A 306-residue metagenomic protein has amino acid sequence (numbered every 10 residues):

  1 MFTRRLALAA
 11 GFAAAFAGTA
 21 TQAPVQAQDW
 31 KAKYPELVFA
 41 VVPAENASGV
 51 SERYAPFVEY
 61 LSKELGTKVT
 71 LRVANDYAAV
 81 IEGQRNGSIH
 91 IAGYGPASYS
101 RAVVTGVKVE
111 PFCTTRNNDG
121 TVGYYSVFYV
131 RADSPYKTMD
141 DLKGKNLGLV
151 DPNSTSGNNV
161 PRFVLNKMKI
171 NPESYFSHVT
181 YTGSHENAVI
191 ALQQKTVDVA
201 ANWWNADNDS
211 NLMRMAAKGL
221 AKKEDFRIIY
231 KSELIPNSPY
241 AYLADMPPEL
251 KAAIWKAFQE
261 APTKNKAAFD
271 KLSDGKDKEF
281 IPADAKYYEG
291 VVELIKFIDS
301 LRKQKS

Functional and structural regions predicted by a protein language model:
T3-A9: N-terminal export leaders
A15-P24: C-terminal segment of classical bacterial N-terminal signal peptides
A27-S100: Extracytoplasmic small-molecule ligand-binding "clamshell" domains of the periplasmic binding protein/Venus flytrap
Q28-V41, E45-P56, S62, I235 (+1 more regions): An extracytoplasmic/periplasmic, membrane-proximal ligand-sensing/linker region
L37-A44, D141-G157: Short loop->beta-strand "edge-of-pocket" segments that line small-molecule binding or catalytic clefts across diverse
A78-A92, T105-G106, Y124, D140 (+1 more regions): Short helices/loops that flank or line small-molecule/ion binding pockets
C113-T138, A241-Y242: Hydrophobic/proline-rich hinge and linker segments of small-molecule sensing/allosteric domains, predominantly
S134, N146-E249: Pocket-lining segment of extracytoplasmic ligand-binding domains
